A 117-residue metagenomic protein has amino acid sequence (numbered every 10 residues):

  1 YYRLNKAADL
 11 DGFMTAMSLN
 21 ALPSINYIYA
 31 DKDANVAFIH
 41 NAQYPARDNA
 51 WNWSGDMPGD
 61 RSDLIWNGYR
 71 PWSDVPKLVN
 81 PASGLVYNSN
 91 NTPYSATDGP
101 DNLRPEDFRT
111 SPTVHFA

Functional and structural regions predicted by a protein language model:
Y1-A117: Accessory structured domains or lobes within enzymes
